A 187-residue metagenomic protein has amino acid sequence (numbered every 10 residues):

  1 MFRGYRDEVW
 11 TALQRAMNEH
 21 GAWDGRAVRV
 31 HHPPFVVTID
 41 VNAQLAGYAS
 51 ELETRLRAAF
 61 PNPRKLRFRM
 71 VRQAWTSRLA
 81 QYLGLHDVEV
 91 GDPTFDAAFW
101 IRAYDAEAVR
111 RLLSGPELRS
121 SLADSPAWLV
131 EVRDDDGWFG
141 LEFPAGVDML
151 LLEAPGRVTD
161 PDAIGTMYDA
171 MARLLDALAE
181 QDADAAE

Functional and structural regions predicted by a protein language model:
R3-E187: Charged, low-complexity intrinsically disordered regions
